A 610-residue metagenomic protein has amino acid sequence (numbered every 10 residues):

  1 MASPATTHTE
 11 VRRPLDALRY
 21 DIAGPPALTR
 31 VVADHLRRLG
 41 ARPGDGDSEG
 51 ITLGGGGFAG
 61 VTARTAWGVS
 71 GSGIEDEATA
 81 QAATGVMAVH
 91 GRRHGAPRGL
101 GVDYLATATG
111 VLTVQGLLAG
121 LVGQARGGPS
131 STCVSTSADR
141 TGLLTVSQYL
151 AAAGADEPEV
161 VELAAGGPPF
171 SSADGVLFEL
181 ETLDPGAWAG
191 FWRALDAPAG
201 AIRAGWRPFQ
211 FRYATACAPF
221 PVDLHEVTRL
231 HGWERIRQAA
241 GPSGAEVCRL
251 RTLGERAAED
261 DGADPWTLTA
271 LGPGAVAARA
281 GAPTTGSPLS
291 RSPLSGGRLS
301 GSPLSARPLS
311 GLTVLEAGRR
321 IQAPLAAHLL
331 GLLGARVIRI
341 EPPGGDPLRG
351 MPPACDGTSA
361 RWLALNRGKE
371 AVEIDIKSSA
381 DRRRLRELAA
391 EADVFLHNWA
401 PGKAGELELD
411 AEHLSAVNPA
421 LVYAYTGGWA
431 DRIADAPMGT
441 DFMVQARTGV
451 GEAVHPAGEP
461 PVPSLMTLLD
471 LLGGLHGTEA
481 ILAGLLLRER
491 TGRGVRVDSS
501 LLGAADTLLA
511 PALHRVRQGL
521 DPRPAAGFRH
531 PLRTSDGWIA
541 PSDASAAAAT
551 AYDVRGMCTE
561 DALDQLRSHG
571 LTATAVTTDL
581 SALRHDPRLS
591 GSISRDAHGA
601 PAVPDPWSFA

Functional and structural regions predicted by a protein language model:
M1-E75, A82-G344, A354-C355, R386 (+5 more regions): Acyl-CoA thioester-binding alpha/beta core of soluble enzymes
Q81, T440-H455: Flexible glycine/proline-rich, aromatic-decorated loop/lid segments
G318, D375-I376, N398-W399, R447 (+1 more regions): Glycine-rich, N-terminal phosphate-binding loop of Rossmann-like dinucleotide-binding domains
A335, R339-A371: Glycine-rich phosphate-binding loop and adjoining beta1-alpha1-beta2 segment of Rossmann-like nucleotide-binding folds
R382, W399-D410, A434: Glycine/threonine-rich flexible loop motifs
E387-L388, A436: Structural alpha-helical scaffold elements that stabilize or flank donor/cofactor-binding regions in carbohydrate
A392: An anion/phosphate-binding loop that grips the pyrophosphate of nucleotide cofactors and donors
F395: Hydrophobic acceptor-binding patch used for acceptor engagement in glycosyltransferases
